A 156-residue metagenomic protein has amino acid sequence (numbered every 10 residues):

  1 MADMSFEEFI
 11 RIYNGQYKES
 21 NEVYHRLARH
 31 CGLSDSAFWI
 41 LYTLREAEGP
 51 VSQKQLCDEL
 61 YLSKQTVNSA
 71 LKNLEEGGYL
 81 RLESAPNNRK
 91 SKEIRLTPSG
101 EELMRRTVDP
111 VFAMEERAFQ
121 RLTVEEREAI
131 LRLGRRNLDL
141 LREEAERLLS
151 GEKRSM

Functional and structural regions predicted by a protein language model:
M1, E125-M156: C-terminal regulatory/oligomerization modules of transcriptional regulators
M1-C31: N-terminal leader segment of winged-helix/HTH proteins
Y13-Y24, L60, L103, T107-F119 (+1 more regions): Alpha-helical linker/hinge and terminal dimerization helices associated with HTH transcriptional regulators
E22-T66: N-terminal helix-turn-helix DNA-binding core of bacterial DNA-binding proteins
C31-S34, T66-S69, N73, T123 (+1 more regions): Short glycine/proline-centered loop/turn elements that form peptide/ligand docking sites
K72-R135, D139: Charged, amphipathic alpha-helical coiled-coil/dimerization segments
